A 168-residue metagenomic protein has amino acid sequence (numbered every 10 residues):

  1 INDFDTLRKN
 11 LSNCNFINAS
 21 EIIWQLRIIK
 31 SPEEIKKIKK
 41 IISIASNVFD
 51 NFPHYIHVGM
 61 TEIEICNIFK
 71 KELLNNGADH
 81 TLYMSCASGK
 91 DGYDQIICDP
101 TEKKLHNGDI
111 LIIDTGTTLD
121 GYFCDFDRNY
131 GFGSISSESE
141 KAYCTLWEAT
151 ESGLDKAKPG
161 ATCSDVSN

Functional and structural regions predicted by a protein language model:
I1-N168: Active-site neighborhoods and metal-handling regions in enzymes and metal-associated proteins
